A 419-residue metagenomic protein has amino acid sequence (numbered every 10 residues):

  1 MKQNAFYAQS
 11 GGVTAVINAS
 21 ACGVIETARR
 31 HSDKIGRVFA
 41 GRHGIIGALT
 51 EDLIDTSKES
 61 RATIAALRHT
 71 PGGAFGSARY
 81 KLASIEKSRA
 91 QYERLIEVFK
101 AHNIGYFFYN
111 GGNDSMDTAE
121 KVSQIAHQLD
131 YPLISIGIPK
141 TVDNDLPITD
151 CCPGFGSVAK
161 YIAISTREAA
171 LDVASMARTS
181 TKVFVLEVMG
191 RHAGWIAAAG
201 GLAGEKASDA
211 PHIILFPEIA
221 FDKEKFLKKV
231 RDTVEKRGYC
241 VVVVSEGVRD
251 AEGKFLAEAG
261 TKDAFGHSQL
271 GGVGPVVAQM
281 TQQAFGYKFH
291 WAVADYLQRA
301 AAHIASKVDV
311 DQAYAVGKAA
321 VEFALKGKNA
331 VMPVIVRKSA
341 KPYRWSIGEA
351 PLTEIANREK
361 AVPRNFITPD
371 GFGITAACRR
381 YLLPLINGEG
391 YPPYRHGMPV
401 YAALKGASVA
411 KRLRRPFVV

Functional and structural regions predicted by a protein language model:
M1-L53: N-terminal phosphate-binding or glycine-rich loops at protein starts, especially the Walker A/P-loop of NTPases
Q3-A8, L67-K81, K140-D150, S180-T181 (+1 more regions): Gly-rich Lys/Arg/Thr-decorated short loops/hinges at beta-loop-alpha junctions or inter-strand turns that position
S10-G12, G41-I46, R79-Y80, G112-N113 (+5 more regions): Short, ordered loop/turn segments at secondary-structure junctions
T14-V24, A48-L49, Q91-E93, N113-K121 (+5 more regions): Short glycine/serine/threonine-rich phosphate/pyrophosphate-binding segments that cradle anionic phosphate groups
E51-G105, D114-S115, R167: Glycine-rich oxoanion-binding loops at beta->alpha junctions
V98, Y106-G111, D117-L129, I136 (+1 more regions): Accessory alpha-helical/coil subdomains and C-terminal extensions that flank or cap enzyme catalytic cores
F255-V419: C-terminal non-catalytic interaction/assembly regions of soluble proteins
